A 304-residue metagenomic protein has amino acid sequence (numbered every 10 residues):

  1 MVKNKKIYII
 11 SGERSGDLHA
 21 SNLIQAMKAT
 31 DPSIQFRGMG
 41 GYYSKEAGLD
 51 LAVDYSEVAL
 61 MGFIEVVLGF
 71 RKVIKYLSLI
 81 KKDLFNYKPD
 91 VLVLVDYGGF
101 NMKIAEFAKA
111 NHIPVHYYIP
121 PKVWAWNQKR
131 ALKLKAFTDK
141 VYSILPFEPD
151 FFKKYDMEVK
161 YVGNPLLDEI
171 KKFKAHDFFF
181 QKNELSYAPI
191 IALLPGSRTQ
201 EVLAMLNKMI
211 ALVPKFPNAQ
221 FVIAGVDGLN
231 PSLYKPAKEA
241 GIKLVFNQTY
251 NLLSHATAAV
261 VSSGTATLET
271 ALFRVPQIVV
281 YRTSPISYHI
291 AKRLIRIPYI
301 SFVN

Functional and structural regions predicted by a protein language model:
M1-N304: Nucleotide-activated sugar donor-binding and catalytic core shared by glycosyltransferases and related lipid-linked
